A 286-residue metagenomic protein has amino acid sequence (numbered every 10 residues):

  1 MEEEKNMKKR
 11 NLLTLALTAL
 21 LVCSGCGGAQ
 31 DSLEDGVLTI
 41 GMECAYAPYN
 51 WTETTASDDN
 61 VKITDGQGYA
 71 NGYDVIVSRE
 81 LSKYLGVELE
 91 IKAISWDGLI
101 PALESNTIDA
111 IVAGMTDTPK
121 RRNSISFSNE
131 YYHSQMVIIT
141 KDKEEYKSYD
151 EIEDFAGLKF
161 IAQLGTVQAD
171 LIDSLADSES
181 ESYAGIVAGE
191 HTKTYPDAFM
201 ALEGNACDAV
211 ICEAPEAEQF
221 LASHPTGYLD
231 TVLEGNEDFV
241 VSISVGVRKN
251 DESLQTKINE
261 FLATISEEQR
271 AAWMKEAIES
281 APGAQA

Functional and structural regions predicted by a protein language model:
M1-N6: Short, Lys/Arg-enriched N-terminal segments with co-localized hydrophobic residues within the first ~10-30 amino acids
V22-G25: C-terminal motif of bacterial Sec signal peptides marking the signal peptidase cleavage site
G27, V75-Y84, Y146, G157-T166 (+1 more regions): Extended ligand-binding regions for polar small-molecule ligands
L33-M115, H191: Extracytoplasmic small-molecule ligand-binding "clamshell" domains of the periplasmic binding protein/Venus flytrap
C44-A47, Q67-K83, M115, V137-Y195 (+2 more regions): Bilobed "Venus flytrap"/periplasmic-binding protein-like clamshell domains and structurally analogous long
K83, E88-D154, G235-E237: Acidic, polar ligand-binding/catalytic clefts
G98-P101, G114-S124, L171-L175, M200-F239: A ligand-binding cleft/hinge motif common to bilobed small-molecule-binding domains
H133-D142, A214, E218, A222-L262 (+1 more regions): Periplasmic-binding protein-like
